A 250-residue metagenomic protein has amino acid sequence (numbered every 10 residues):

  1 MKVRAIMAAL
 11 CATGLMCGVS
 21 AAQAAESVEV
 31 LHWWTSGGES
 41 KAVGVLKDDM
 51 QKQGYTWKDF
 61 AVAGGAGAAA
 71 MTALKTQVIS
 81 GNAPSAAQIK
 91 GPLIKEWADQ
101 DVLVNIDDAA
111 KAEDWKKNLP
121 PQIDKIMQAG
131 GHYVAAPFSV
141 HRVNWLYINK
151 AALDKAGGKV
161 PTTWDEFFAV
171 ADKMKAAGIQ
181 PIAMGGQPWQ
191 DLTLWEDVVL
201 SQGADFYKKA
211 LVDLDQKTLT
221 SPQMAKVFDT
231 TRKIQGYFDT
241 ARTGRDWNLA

Functional and structural regions predicted by a protein language model:
M1-Q23: Gram-negative bacterial Sec-dependent N-terminal signal peptides
A8, A22-D101, A112-W115, V160: Conserved N-terminal structural module of periplasmic/extracytoplasmic solute-binding proteins
G91-V143, F168, L194-E196: Hinge/lid segment of periplasmic solute-binding proteins
D107-P121, K125, K159, G186 (+1 more regions): Short, solvent-exposed loop/beta-turn-alpha elements that line the ligand-binding surface or hinge of extracytoplasmic
A129-F138, F168-Q216: Extracytoplasmic/periplasmic solute-binding protein
N144-I148, V199: Short glycine- and hydrophobic/aromatic-rich loop-to-beta-strand nucleating segment in the catalytic cores
K150-P161, G236-Y237: Aromatic-glycine-rich donor-binding/catalytic loop that engages nucleotide-sugar donors across glycosyltransferases
A171-K173, D213-D246: Glycine-centered hinge/linker elements that transmit conformational signals in sensory and ligand-binding systems
